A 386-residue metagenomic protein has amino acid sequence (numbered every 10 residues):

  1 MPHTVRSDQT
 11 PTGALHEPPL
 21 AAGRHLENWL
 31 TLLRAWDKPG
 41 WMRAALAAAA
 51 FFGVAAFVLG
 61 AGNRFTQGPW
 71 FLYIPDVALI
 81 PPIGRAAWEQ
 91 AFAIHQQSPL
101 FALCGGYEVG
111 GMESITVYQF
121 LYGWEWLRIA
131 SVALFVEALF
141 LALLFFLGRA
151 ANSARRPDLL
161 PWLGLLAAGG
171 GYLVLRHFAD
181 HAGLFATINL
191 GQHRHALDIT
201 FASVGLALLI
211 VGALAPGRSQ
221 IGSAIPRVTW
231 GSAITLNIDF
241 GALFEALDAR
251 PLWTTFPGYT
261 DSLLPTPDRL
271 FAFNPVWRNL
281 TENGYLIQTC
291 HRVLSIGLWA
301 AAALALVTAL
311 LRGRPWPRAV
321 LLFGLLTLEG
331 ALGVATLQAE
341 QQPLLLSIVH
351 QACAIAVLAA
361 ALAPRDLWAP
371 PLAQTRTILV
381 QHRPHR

Functional and structural regions predicted by a protein language model:
M42-P82, A233-E245: N-terminal signal-anchor transmembrane alpha helix
A48-L59, D158-D180, T229-N237, P317-T336: Small-polar-interrupted transmembrane alpha-helices in polytopic inner-membrane proteins
N63-L72, Y172-A196, L243-T255, G330-I355: Interfacial helix-loop-helix junctions of multi-pass membrane proteins
T66-E125, R250-G284: Extracytosolic (periplasmic/ER-lumenal) interhelical loops and adjacent juxtamembrane/interface segments of multi-pass
G110-I115, Y122-F145, R292-L310: Hydrophobic alpha-helical transmembrane segments
A133-A142, T200-A215, G297-L304, C353-L367: Hydrophobic cores of alpha-helical transmembrane segments in multi-pass inner/ER membrane proteins, independent
F146-L163, L306-L322, H382: Membrane-interface helix-loop-helix junctions at transmembrane boundaries of multi-pass membrane enzymes, predominantly
S219-S232, P317, T377: Membrane-interfacial entry segments at the cytosolic side of transmembrane helices
